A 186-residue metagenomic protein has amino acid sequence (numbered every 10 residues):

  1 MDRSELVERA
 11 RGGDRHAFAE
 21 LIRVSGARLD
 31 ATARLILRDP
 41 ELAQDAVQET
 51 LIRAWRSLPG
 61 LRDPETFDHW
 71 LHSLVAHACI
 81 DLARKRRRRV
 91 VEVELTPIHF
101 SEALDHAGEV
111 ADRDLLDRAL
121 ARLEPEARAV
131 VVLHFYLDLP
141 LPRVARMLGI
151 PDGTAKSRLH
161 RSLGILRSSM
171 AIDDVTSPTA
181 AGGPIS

Functional and structural regions predicted by a protein language model:
R9, E109, R118-R122, R146-M147 (+1 more regions): C-terminal edge and immediately downstream basic/flexible tail or linker adjoining helix-turn-helix-like DNA-binding
R11-E20, D30-E49, E65, D152 (+1 more regions): Short, charged helix-capping/linker segments at alpha-helix termini
V24-A27, I36-R38, V132-P140: Short helix-capping/turn signature of helix-turn-helix
S25, R158-L163: Residues within the DNA-recognition helix of helix-turn-helix
L29, A33, L58, L71 (+1 more regions): Hydrophobic-face residues of short alpha-helical interaction/recognition segments
D45-I52, R56, E65-H77: Structural recognition of an alpha-helix C-terminal capping motif at a helix-to-coil junction
L82-A111, V175-P178: Short, basic/polar amphipathic helix motif occurring as a linker/hinge flanking DNA-binding modules in transcription
A121-A129, L137-T154, I165-S168: Helix-turn-helix DNA-binding module
